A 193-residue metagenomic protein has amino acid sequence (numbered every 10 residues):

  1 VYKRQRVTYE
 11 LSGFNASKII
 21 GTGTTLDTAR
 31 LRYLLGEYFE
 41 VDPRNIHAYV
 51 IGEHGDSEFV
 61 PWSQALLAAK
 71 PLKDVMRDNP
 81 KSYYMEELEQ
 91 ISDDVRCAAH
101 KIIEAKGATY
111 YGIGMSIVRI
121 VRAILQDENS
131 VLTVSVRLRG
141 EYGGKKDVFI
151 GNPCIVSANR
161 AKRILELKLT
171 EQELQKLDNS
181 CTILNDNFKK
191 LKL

Functional and structural regions predicted by a protein language model:
V1-Y2: Short, small-residue-biased leader/transition segments that mark boundaries at the very start of proteins
R6-Y9: Oxidoreductase and adenylate-handling cofactor-binding alpha/beta cores
S12-K18, D27-L193: C-terminal substrate-binding/catalytic lobe of Rossmann-fold NAD(P)-dependent dehydrogenases
